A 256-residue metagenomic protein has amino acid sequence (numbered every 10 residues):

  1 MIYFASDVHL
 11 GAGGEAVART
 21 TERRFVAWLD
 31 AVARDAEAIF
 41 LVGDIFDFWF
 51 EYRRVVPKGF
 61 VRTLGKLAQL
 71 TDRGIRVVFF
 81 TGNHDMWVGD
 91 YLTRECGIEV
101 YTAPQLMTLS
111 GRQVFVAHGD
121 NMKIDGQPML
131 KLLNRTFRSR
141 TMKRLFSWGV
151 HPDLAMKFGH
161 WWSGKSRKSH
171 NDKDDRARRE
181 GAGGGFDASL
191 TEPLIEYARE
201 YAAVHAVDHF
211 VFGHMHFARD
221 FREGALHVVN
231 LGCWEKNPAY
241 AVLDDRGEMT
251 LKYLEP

Functional and structural regions predicted by a protein language model:
M1-H9, Q113-D120, H227-G232: Active-site-proximal beta-strand elements of phosphoester/diester hydrolases
A5, L10-L109: Core catalytic region of metal-dependent phosphoesterases/phosphodiesterases, especially metallo-beta-lactamase-like
D7, L254-P256: Conserved histidine-centered catalytic loops in small-molecule metabolism enzymes
L41, F80, A117, V211 (+1 more regions): Short glycine/serine/threonine-biased micro-segments
M86-D90, V116-A117, K123-G126: Short, well-ordered, mixed-charge alpha-helical segments that flank or form enzyme active sites
E95-T102, D120, I124-L132, T136-F137 (+1 more regions): Conserved beta-sheet core of the metallophosphoesterase superfamily
S110-G111, G224: Short strand-coil-strand connectors
G119-L194: Active-site-proximal loop/helix segment associated with metal-binding centers of metalloenzymes
